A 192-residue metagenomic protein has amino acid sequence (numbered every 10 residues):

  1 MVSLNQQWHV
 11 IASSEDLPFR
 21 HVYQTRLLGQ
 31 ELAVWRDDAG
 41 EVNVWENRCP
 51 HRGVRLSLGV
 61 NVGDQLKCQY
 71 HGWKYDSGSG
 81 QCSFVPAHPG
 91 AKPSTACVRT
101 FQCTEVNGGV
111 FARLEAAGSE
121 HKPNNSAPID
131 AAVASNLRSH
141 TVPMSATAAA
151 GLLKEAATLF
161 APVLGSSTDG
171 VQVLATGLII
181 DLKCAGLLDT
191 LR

Functional and structural regions predicted by a protein language model:
M1-E41, D76-R192: Rieske [2Fe-2S] iron-sulfur-binding subdomain
H21, D64, H71-G72: A residue-level detector for conformationally permissive "hinge/kink" positions
L28, R52, H71: Short Cys/His-rich metal-coordination motifs, predominantly Zn2+-binding knuckles/fingers
R36-V44, R55-D64: Immediate flanking context of iron-sulfur cluster ligation sites
C49, C68: Short cysteine-rich clusters marking metal-coordination/redox-active sites
V54-S57, K74-D76: Short functional micro-motifs and their immediate structural scaffolds
